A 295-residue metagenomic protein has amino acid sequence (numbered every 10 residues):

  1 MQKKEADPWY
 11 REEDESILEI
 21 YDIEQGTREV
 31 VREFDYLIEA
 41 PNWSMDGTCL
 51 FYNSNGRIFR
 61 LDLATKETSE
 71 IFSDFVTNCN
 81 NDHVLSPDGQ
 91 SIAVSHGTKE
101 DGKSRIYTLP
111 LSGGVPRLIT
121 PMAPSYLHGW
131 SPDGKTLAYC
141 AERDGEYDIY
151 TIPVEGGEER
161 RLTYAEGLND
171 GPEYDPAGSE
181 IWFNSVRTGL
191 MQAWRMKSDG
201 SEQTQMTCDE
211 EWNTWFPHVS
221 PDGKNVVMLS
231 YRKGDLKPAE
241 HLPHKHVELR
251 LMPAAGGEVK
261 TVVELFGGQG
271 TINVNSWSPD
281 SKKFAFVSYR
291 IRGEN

Functional and structural regions predicted by a protein language model:
M1-N295: Sequence signature of WD/YWTD-type beta-propeller architectures
